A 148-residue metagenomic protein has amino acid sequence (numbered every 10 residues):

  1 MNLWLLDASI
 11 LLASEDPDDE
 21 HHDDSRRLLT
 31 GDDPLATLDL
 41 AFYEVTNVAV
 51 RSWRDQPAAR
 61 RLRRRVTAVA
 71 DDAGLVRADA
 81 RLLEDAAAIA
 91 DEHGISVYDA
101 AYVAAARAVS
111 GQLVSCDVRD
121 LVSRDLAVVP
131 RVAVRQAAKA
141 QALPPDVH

Functional and structural regions predicted by a protein language model:
M1-T37, S52-R64, R119, K139-V147: Short, well-structured N-terminal submotif of metal-dependent ribonuclease cores
L3, V76, V103-H148: Acidic, PIN/NYN-like endoribonuclease modules and their adjacent C-terminal/linker elements
I10-L11, A41, L82, Y102 (+1 more regions): Alpha-helix capping/helix-boundary segments
H21, A41-V45, L62, L82: N-terminal alpha-helical segment
T37-Y43, Y98-A101: Aromatic- and histidine-enriched alpha-helix N-cap/loop-to-helix transition segments that scaffold the rims
T46-V50, T67-A70, A87: Amphipathic alpha-helical segments within well-ordered protein domains
A73-C116: Active-site neighborhoods of divalent-metal-dependent phosphate/nucleic-acid chemistry enzymes
